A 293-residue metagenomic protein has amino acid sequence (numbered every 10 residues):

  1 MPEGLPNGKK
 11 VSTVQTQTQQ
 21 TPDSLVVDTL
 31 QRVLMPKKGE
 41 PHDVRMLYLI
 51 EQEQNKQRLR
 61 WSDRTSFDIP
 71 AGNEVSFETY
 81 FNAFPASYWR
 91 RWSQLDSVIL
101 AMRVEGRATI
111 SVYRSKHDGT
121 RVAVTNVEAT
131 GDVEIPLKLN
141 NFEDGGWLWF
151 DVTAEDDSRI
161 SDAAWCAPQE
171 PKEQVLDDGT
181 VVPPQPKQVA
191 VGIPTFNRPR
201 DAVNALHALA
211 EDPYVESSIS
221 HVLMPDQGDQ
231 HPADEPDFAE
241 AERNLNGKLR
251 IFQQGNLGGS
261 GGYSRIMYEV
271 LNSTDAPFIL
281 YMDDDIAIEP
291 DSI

Functional and structural regions predicted by a protein language model:
P2-I99: Long, charged/polar, low-complexity intrinsically disordered N-terminal extensions that precede catalytic
A86-S93, K116-G119, P136-V203, H207: N-proximal low-complexity "stem/linker" segments adjacent to membrane-targeting elements
A108-K116: Short, surface-exposed beta-strand/strand-loop-strand elements in extracellular ectodomains
H207, P290-I293: Short alpha-helix within the catalytic core of nucleotide-sugar-dependent glycosyltransferases
A210-F252: Acidic donor-binding segment of Leloir-type glycosyltransferases
Q254-Y263, I288-E289: A short, glycine-/small-residue-rich helix N-cap motif at loop->alpha-helix starts within glycosyltransferase
S264-F278: Active-site nucleotide-sugar/metal-binding loop of Leloir-type enzymes
D275-A287: Short beta-strand-to-loop acidic/aromatic patch adjacent to the donor-nucleotide binding site
